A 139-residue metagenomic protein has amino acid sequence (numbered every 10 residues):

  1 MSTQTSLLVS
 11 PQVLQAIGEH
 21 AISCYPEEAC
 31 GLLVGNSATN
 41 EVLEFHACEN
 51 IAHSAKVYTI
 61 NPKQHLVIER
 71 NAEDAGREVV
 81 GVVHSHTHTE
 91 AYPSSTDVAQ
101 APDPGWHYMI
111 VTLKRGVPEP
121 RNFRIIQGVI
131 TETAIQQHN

Functional and structural regions predicted by a protein language model:
M1-V79, H88-N139: Conserved beta-strand-loop surface patch within small alpha/beta domains used for substrate/adaptor or ligand engagement
S85: Metallo-beta-lactamase
